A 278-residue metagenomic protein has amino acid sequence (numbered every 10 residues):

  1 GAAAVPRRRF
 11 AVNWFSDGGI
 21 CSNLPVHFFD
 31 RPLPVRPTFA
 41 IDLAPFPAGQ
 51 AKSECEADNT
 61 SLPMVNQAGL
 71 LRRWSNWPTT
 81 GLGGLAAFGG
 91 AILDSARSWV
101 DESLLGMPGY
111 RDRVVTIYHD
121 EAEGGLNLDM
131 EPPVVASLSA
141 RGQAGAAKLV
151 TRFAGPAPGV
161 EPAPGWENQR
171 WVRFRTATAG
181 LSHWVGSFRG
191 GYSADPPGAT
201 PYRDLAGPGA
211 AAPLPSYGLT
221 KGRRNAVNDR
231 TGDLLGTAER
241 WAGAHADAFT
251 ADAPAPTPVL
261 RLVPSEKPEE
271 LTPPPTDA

Functional and structural regions predicted by a protein language model:
G1-A278: Non-catalytic peripheral regions of patatin-like phospholipases
